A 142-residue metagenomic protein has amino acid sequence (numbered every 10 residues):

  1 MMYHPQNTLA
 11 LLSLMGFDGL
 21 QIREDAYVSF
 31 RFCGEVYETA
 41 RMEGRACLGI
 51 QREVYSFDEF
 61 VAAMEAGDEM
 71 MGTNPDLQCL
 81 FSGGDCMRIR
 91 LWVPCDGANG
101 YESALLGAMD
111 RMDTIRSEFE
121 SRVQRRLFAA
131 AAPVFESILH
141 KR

Functional and structural regions predicted by a protein language model:
M1-E38, G72-T73, L77-S82: Charge-rich, low-complexity N-terminal segments
P5-T8, F57-A63, E102: Short amphipathic alpha-helical segments that mediate assembly, nucleic-acid/protein binding, or membrane association
S29-E53: Short, well-structured hydrophobic secondary-structure segments
Y37-M42, C95-A98, F135-R142: Short, charged low-complexity intrinsically disordered segments located at boundaries of structured domains
C47-P94: Short, internal acidic amphipathic alpha-helical interface segments that mediate docking to partner proteins
A63-N74, W92-F128: Ampiphathic alpha-helical segments that act as solvent-exposed interaction surfaces
S121-R142: Short, highly charged C-terminal tails/helix-capping segments
